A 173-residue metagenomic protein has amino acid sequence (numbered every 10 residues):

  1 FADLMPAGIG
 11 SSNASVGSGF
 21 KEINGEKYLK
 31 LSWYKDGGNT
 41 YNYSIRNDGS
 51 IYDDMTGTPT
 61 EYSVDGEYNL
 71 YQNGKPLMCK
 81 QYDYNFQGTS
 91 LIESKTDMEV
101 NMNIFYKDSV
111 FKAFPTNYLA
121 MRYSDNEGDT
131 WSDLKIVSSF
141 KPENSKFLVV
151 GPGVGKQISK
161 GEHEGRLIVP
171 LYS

Functional and structural regions predicted by a protein language model:
F1-S173: Asp-box/BNR beta-propeller blade signature and adjacent active/binding-site loops in extracellular glycan-interacting
